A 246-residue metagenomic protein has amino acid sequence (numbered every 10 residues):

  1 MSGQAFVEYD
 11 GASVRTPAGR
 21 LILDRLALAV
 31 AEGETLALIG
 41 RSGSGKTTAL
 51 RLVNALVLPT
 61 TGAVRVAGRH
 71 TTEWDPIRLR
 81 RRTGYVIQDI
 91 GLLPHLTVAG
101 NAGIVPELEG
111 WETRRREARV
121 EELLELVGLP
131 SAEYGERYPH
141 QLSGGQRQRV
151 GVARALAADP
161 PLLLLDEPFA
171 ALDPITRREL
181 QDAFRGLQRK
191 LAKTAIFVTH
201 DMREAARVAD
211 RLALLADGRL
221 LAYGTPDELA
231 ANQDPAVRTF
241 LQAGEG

Functional and structural regions predicted by a protein language model:
I39-R41: The feature captures the beta-strand-to-loop junction immediately N-terminal to the Walker
N54: Helix-to-loop junction immediately C-terminal to a conserved catalytic motif
H70-G84, L108, L229-N232: ABC ATPase NBD coupling module
A99-E107, E117, E121: Short helical segment in ABC ATPase nucleotide-binding domains corresponding to the A-loop/adjacent helical element
R114-E133, G186: Conserved ABC ATPase "signature" region
H140, A158: Conserved signature/switch motifs of ABC ATPase nucleotide-binding domains
D217-G218: Conserved ABC ATPase "signature" C-loop
Y223-G224: ABC ATPase "signature
